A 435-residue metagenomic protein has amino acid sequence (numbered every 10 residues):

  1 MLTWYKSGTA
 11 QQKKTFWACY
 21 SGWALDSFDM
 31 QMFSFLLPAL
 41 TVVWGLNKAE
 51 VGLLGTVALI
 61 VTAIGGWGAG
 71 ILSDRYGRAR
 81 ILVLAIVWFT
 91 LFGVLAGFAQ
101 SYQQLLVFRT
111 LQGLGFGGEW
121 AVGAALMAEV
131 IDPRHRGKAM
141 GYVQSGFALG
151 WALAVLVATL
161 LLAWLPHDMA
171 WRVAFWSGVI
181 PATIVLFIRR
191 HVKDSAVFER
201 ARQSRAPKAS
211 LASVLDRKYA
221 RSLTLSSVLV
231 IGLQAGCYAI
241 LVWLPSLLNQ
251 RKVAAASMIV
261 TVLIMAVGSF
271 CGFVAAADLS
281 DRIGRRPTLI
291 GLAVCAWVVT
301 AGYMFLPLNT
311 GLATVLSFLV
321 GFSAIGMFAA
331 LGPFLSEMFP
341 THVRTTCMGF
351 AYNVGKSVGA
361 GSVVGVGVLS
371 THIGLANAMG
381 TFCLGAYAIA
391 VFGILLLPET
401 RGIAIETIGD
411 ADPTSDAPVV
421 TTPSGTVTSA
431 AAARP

Functional and structural regions predicted by a protein language model:
M1-F28: Cytosolic juxtamembrane N-terminal segment immediately preceding the first transmembrane helix of multi-pass
S34, Y219-F273: Extracytoplasmic gate region of multi-pass secondary transporters
G45, G77, F98-Q104, D132 (+2 more regions): Helix-breaking motifs and short loop linkers at transmembrane-helix boundaries and internal kinks in secondary membrane
I64-Q100: Conserved MFS/SLC helix-loop-helix module at the cytosolic interface between two early adjacent transmembrane helices
R80-V94, P287-G302: Structural signature of the two symmetry-related core transmembrane helices
F108-S145: Cytoplasmic helix-loop-helix junction between adjacent transmembrane helices in 12-TM secondary transporters
G137-A158, Y352-S362: Glycine-rich segments within core transmembrane alpha-helices of 12-TM secondary carriers
V143-R190: Helix-loop-helix hairpin linking two adjacent transmembrane segments in secondary transporters
